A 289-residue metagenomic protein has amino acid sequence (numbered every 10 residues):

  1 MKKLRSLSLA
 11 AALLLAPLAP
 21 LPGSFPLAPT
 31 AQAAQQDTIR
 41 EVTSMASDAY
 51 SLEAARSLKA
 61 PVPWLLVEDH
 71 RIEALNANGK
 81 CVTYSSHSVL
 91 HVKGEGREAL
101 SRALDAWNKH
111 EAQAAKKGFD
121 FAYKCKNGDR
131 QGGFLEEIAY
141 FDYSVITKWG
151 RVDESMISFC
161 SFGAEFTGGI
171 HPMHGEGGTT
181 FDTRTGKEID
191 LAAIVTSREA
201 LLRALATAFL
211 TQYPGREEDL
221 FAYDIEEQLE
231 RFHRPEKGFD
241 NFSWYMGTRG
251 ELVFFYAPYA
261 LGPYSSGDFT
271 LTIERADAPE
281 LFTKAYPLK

Functional and structural regions predicted by a protein language model:
M1-A11, L18-P22: Bacterial N-terminal signal peptides that target proteins for export
S8-A10, P26, A49: Serine/proline-rich low-complexity intrinsically disordered segments, especially terminal tails, linkers
A16-A19, T196: Hydrophobic alpha-helical segments
P20-Q35: Signal peptide processing junction and immediate N-terminal pro/mature segment of secreted/exported proteins
A31-K289: Compositionally biased intrinsically disordered regions enriched in Thr/Gly
